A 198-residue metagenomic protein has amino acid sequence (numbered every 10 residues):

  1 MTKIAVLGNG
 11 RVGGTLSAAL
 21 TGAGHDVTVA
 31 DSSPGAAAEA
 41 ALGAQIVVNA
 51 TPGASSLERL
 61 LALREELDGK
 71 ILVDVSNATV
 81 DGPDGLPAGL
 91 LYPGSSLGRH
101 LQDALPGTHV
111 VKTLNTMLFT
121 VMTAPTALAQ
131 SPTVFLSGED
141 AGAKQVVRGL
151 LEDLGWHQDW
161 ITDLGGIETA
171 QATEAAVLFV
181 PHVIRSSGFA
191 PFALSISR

Functional and structural regions predicted by a protein language model:
M1-G35: NAD(P)+-binding Rossmann beta1-loop-alpha1 motif at the extreme N-terminus of oxidoreductases
T15, A19, A104, L150: Rossmann-fold NAD(P)-dependent oxidoreductase module
G35-E39, V121: Short acidic active-site motifs
A38-I46, A50-D84: Rossmann-fold NAD(P) dinucleotide-binding segment
G85-G94, R99, A124-G142: Short beta-strand and adjoining strand-loop segment in the mid-core of the Rossmann-like NAD(P)-dependent dehydrogenase
P93-L114: Rossmann-fold dehydrogenase core element
P132-R198: Active-site-lining helix/loop region of Rossmann-like oxidoreductase modules
